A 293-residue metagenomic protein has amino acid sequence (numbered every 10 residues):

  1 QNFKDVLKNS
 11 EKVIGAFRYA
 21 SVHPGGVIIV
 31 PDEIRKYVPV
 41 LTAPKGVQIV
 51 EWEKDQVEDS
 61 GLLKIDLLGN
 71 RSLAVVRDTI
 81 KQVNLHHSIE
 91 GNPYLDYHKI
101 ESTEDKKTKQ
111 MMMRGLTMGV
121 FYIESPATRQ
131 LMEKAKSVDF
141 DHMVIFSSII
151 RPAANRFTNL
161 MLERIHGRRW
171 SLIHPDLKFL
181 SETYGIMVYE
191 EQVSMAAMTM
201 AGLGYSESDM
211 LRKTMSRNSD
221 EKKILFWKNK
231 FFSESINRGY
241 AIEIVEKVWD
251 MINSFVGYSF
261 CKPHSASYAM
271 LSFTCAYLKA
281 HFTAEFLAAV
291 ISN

Functional and structural regions predicted by a protein language model:
Q1-N293: Noncatalytic, beta-rich nucleic-acid-contacting surfaces in large DNA/RNA-processing enzymes
